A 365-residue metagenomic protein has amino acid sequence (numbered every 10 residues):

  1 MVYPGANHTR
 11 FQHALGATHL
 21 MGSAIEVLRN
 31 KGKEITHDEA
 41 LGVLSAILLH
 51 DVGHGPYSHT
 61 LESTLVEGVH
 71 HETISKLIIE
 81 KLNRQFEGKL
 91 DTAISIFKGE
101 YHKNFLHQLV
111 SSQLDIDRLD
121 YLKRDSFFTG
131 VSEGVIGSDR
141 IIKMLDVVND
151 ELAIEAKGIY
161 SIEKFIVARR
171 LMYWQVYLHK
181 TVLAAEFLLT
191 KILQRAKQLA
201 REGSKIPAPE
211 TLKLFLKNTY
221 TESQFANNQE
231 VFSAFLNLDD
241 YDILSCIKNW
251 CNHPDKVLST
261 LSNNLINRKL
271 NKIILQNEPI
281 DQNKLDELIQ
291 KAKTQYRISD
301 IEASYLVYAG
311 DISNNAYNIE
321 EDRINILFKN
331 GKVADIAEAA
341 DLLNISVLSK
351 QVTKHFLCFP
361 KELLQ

Functional and structural regions predicted by a protein language model:
M1-G42, P56-E62, V66-Q365: Histidine-centered, transition-metal-coordinating active-site segments
V43-L48: Short alpha-helical catalytic segment bearing the HExxH-like zincin motif of zinc-dependent metalloproteases
L49, G53-H54: Short active-site segment of divalent metal-dependent hydrolases/proteases that encodes the spacing between
